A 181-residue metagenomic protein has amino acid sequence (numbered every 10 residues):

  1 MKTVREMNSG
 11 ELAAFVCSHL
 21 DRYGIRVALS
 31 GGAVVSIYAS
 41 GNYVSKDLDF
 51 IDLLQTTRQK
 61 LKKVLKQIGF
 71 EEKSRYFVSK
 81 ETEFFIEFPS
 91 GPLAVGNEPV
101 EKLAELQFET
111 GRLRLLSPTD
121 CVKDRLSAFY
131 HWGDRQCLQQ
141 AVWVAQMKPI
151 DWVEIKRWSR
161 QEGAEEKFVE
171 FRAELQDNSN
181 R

Functional and structural regions predicted by a protein language model:
M1-R181: Compositionally biased terminal segments of proteins
